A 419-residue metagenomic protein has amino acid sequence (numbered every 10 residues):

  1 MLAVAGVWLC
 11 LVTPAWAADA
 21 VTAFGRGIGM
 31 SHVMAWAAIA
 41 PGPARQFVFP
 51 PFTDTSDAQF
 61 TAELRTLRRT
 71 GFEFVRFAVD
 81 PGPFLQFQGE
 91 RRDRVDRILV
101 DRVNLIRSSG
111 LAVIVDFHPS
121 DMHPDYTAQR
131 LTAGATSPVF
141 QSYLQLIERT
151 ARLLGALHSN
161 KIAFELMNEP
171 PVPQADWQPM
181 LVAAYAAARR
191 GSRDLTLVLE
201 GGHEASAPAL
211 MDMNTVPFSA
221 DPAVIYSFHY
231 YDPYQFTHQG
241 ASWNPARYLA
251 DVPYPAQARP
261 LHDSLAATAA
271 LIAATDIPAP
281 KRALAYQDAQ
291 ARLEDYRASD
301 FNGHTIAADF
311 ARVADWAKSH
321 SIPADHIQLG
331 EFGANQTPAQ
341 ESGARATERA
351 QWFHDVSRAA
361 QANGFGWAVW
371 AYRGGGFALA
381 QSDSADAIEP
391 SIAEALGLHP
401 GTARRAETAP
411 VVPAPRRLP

Functional and structural regions predicted by a protein language model:
L2-V12: Bacterial N-terminal signal peptides
A17-F74, G89: N-terminal carbohydrate-binding accessory modules
F24, S137, Q141-N302, A311-N335 (+2 more regions): Active-site region of glycoside hydrolase catalytic domains
I39-V48, P81-R97, D121-V139, T337-A344 (+1 more regions): Surface-exposed, active-site-proximal loop segments in enzymatic domains
T55-E73, R91-F117, Q129-A163, M180-R189: An active-site-proximal structural segment forming one wall of the substrate-binding cleft that immediately precedes
A58-D80, V313-W316, H320, S357 (+1 more regions): Catalytic domains of carbohydrate-active enzymes, especially glycoside hydrolases
A78-D80, H118-D121, G201-H203, A334 (+1 more regions): Short, solvent-exposed turn/loop segments enriched in Gly/Ser/Thr/Pro and often Arg
P338-P419: Aromatic-rich peripheral "rim/lid" segments of glycoside hydrolase catalytic domains that contact and position glycan
